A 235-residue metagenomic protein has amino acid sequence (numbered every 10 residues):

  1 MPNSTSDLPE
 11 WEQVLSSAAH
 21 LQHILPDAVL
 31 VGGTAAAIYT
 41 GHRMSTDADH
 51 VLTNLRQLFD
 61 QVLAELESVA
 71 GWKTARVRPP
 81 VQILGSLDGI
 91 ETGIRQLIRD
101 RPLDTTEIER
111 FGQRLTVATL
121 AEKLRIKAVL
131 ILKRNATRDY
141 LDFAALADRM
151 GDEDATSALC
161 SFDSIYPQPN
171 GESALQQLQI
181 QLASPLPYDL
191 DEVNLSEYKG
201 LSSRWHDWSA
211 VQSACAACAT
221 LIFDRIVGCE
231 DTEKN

Functional and structural regions predicted by a protein language model:
M1-N235: Compositionally biased terminal segments of proteins
